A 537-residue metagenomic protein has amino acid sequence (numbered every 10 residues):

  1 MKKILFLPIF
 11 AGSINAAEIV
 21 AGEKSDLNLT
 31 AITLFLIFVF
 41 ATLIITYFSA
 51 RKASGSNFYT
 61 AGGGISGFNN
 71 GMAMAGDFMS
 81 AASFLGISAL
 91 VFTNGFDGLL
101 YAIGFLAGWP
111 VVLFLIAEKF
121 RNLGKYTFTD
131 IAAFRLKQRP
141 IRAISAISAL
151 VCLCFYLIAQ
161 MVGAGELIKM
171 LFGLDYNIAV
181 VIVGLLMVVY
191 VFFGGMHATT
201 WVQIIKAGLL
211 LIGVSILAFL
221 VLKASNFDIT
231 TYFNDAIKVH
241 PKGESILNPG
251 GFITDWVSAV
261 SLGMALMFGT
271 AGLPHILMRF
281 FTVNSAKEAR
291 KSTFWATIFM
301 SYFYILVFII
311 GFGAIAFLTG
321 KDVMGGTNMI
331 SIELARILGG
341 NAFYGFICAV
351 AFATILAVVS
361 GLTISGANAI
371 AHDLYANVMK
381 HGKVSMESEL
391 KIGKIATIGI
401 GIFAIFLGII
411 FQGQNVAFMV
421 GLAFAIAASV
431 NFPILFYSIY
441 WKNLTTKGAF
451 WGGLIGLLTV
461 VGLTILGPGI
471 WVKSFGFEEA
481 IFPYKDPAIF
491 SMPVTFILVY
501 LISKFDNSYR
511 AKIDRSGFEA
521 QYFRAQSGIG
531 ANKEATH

Functional and structural regions predicted by a protein language model:
M1-I9: Sec-dependent signal peptide recognition, specifically the positively charged N-region followed immediately by
K3-I4, A17-H537: Membrane-embedded helix-loop-helix hairpins and adjacent transmembrane boundary segments in multi-pass transporters
G12-A16: Sec/Tat signal peptide C-region and signal peptidase I cleavage site
